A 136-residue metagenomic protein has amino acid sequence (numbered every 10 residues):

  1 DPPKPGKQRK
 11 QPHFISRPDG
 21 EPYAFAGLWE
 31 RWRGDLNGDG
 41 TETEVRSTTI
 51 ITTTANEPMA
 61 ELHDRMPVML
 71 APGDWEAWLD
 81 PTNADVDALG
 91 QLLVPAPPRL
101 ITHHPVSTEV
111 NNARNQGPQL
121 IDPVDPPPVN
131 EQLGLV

Functional and structural regions predicted by a protein language model:
D1-V136: A structured binding-face within diverse protein domains that lines the active/interaction site
